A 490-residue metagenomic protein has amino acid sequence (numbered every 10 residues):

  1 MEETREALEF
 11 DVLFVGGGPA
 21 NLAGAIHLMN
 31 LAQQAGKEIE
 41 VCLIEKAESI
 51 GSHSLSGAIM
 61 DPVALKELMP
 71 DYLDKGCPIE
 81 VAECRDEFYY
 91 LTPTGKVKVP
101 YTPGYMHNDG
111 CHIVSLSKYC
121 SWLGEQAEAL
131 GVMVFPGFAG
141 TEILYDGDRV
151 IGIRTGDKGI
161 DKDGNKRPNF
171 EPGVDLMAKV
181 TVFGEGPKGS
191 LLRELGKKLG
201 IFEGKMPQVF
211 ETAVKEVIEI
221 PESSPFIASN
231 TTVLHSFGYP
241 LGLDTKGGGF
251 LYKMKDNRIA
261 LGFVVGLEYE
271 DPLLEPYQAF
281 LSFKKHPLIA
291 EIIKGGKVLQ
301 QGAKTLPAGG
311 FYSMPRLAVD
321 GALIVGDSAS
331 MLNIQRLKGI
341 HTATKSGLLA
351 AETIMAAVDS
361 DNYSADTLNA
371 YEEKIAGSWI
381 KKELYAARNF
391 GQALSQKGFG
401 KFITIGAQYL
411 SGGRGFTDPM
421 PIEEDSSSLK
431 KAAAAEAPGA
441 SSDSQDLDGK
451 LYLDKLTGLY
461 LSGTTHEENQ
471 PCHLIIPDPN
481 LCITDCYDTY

Functional and structural regions predicted by a protein language model:
V12-C42: N-terminal Rossmann-like FAD-binding beta1-loop-alpha1 element of flavoenzymes
A20, S49, K188: Conserved Rossmann-like nucleotide-cofactor binding loop
K46-T94: N-terminal FAD cofactor-binding segment of flavoenzymes
C77-E83, F88-T92, K374-Y490: Ferredoxin-type iron-sulfur electron-transfer modules and their immediate structural context
M106-E125, F135, E270-E275: Short beta-strand to alpha-helix junction loop
Q126-E291, L349: Predominantly flavin-linked oxidoreductase catalytic cores and closely associated redox partners
N257, L317-Q335: Short FAD-binding loop at a beta-strand-to-alpha-helix junction that anchors the flavin cofactor in diverse
S330-R336, L348, E352-G398: Active-site-proximal substrate-binding core of FAD-dependent oxidoreductases
